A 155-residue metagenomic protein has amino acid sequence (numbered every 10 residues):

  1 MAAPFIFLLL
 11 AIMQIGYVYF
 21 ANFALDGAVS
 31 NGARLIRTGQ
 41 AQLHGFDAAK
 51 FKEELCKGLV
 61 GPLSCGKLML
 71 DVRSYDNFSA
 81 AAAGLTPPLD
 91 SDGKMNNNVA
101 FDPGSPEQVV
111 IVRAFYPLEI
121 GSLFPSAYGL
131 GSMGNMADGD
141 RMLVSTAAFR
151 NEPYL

Functional and structural regions predicted by a protein language model:
M1-G58: Alpha-helical assembly-interface signal, strongest on the long, hydrophobic N-terminal helix that forms
P4-F5, L63, L118, S126: Hydrophobic residues in alpha-helical membrane-spanning segments
L25, L85-T86, A127-G129: Short, glycine/charged-enriched secondary-structure capping and boundary segments
R34-Q108: Short amphipathic secondary-structure patches
K50-E54, R113, T146: Alpha-helical elements of Rossmann-like donor-binding domains used by nucleotide-donor carbohydrate transfer enzymes
V109-P117: Hydrophobic secondary-structure segments that place a key small or acidic residue at a functional site
E119-L155: Low-complexity, S/T/G/P-rich flexible repeat/linker segments used as non-globular hinges and stalks within
